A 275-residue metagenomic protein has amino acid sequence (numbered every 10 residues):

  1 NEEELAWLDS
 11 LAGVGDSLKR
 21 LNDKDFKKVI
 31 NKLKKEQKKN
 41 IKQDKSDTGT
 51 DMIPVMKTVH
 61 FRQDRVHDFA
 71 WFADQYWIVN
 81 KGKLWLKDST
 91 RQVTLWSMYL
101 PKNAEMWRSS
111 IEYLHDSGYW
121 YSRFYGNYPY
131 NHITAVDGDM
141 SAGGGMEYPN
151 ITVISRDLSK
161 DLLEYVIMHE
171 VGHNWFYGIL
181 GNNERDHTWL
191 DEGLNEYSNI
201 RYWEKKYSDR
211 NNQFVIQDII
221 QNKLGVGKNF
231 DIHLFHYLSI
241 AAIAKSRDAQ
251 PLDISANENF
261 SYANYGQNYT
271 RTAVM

Functional and structural regions predicted by a protein language model:
N1-M168, Y197, D209: Hydrophobic helix-coil surface modules that form long, contiguous segments used for peptide/substrate interaction
N103-S109, N183-R185, N259-G266: Active-site rim elements
H115-S122, G126, G172, F176 (+2 more regions): Amphipathic, well-packed alpha-helical segments that form the structural scaffold of globular domains
N127-Y130, L163, N182, D186-L190 (+1 more regions): Short, surface-exposed helix-loop/turn micro-motifs enriched in polar/charged residues
T134-G138, G181-Y197: Post-HEXXH active-site segment of zinc metalloproteases
H169-E170, E192: Acidic active-site catalytic centers that drive phospho-/nucleotidyl reactions and related ester hydrolyses
V171-T188, R201-K206: Catalytic Zn2+-binding segment of zinc metalloproteases
E192, E196-V274: Acidic/His/Gly-enriched intrinsically disordered linker/tail segments that often contain short helix/coil "MoRF-like"
